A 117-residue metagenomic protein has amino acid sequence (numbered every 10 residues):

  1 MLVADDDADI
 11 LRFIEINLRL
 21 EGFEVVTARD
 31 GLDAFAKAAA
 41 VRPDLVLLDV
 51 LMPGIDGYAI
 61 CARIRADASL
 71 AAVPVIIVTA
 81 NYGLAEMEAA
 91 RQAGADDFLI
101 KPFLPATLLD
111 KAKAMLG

Functional and structural regions predicted by a protein language model:
R12-L20: Charged docking surfaces used in two-component/phosphorelay signaling
G22-R29, K37: Short hydrophobic/Thr-rich beta-strand motif most characteristic of the beta2 strand and flanking loop of CheY-like
V41-L47: Active-site beta3 strand of CheY-like receiver
M52: Receiver (REC) domain active-site loop signature in two-component systems and cognate sites in sensor histidine kinases
F103-A112: C-terminal output helix
